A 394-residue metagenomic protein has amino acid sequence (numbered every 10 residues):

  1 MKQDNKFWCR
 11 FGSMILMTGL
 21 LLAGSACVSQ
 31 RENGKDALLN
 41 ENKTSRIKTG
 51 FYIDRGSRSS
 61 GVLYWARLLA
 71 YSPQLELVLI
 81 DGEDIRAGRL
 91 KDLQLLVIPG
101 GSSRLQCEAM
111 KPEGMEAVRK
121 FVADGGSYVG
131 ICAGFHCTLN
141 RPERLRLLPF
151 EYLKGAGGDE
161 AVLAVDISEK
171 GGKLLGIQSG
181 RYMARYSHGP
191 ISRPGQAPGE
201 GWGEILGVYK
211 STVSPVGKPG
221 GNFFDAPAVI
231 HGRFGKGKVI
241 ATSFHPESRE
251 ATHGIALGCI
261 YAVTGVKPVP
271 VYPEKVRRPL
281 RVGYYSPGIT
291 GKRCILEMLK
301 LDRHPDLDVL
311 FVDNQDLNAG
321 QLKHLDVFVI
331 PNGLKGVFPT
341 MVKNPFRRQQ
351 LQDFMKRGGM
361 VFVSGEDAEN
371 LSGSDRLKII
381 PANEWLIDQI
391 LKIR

Functional and structural regions predicted by a protein language model:
K2-I15: Bacterial N-terminal signal peptides that target proteins for export
L16-L22: Hydrophobic helical h-region of N-terminal Sec-dependent signal peptides in bacterial secretory/periplasmic proteins
S25-A26: C-terminal motif of bacterial Sec signal peptides marking the signal peptidase cleavage site
G34, L38-S59, K236, G265-L301: Short, surface-exposed patches at the edges or C-terminal ends of soluble domains, predominantly
R58-P142, Y284-D375: Helical hinge/lid and interdomain linker segments adjacent to catalytic or ligand-binding clefts that mediate domain
L139-G180: Class I SAM-dependent methyltransferase SAM-binding "motif I" and its flanking Rossmann-like core
A164-K238, S243-T252, Y272, K292-C294 (+2 more regions): Catalytic beta-strand/loop cores that center a nucleophilic Ser/Cys/Thr and support acyl-enzyme chemistry
S248-E274: Acyltransferase
